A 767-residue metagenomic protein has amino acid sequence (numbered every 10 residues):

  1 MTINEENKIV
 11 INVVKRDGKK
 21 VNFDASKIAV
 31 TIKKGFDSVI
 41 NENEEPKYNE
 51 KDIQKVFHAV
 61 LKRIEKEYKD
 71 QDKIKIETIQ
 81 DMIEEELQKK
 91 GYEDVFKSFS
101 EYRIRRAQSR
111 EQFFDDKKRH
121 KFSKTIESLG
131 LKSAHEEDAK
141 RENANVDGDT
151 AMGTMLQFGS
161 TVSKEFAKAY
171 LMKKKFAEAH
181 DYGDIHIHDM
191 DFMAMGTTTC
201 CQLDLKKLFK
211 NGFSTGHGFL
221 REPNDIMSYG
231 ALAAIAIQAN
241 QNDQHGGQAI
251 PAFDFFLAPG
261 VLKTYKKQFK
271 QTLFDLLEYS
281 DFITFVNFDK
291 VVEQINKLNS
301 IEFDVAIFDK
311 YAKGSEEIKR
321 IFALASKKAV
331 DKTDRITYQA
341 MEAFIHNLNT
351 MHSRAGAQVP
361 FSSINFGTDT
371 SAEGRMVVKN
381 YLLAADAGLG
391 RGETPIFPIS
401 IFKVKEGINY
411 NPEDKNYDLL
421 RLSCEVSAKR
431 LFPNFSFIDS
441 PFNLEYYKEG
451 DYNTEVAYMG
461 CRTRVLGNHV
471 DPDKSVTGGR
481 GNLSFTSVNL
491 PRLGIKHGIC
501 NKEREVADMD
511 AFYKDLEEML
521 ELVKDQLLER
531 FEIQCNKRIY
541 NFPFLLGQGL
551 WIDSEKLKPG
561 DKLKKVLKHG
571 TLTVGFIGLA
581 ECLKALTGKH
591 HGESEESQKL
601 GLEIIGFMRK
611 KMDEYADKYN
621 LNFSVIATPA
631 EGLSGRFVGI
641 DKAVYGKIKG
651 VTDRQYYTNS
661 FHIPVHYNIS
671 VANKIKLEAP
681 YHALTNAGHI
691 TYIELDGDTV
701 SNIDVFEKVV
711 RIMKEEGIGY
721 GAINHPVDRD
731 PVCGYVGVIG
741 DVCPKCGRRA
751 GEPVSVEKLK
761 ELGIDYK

Functional and structural regions predicted by a protein language model:
T2-L129: Charged, amphipathic alpha-helical regulatory modules used for macromolecular assembly or allosteric control
N22, K47-Q54, K73, D243 (+3 more regions): Alpha-solenoid helical-repeat scaffolds
K33, D37, P491-I495, K584-A585: Short connector loops/turns at beta-strand edges and beta->alpha or beta->beta junctions
A59, M82-Q88, F542-S554, K558 (+1 more regions): Core structural elements
R105-K568, K589-H590, S594-K767: Conserved catalytic cores of very large enzyme subunits
E581-K589: Well-ordered alpha-helical scaffold segments within catalytic/enzyme domains
